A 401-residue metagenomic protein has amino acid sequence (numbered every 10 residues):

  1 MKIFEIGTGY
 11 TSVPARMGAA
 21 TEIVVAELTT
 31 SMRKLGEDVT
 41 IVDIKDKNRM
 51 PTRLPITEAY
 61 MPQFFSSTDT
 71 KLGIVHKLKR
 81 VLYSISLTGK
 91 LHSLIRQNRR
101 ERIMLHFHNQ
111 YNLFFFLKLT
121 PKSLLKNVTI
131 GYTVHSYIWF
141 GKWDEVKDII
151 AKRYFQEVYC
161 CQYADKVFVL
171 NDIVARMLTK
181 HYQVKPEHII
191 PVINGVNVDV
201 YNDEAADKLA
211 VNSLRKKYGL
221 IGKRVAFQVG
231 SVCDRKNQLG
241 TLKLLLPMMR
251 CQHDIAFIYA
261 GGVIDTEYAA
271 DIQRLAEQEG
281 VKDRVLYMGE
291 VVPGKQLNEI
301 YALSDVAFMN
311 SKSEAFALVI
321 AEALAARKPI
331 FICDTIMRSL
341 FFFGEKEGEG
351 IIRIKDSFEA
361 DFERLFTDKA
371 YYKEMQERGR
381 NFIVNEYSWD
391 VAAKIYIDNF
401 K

Functional and structural regions predicted by a protein language model:
D148-V167: Membrane-proximal helix-turn-helix segments that form the acceptor-binding/catalytic region of lipid-linked
F168, L220-K236, L242-L245, I258: Conserved donor-binding/catalytic core segment of Leloir-type glycosyltransferases
I173, G195: Carbohydrate-associated surface elements
V196, V229, A256-D271, G289-E290: Glycosyltransferase donor-sugar binding loop
A269-V291: Nucleotide-activated donor-binding/catalytic signature segment of Leloir-type glycosyltransferases, i.e., the conserved
E299-S304: Short alpha-helical donor nucleotide-sugar binding micro-motif in glycosyltransferases
K312: Aromatic "clamp/platform" in nucleotide-sugar-dependent glycosyltransferases that forms part of the donor/acceptor
P329-C333: Short hydrophobic beta-strand element within catalytic cores of glycosyltransferases and related nucleotide-activated
